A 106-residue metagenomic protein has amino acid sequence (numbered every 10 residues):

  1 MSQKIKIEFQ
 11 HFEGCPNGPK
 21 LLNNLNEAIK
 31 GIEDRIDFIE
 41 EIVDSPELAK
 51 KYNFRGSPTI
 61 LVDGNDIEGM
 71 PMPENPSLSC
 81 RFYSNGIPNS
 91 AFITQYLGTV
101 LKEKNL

Functional and structural regions predicted by a protein language model:
M1-I5, E103-L106: Short, Lys/Arg-enriched, disordered terminal segments
S2-G31: Local sequence-structure signature of Cys/Sec-based thiol-disulfide redox active-site neighborhoods
L22-L25, R55-G56, E74-P76: Short, glycine/charged-enriched secondary-structure capping and boundary segments
D34-P46: Thiol-based oxidoreductase modules, predominantly thioredoxin-like and allied folds used for disulfide exchange
E47-N53: Acidic pyrophosphate-coordinating catalytic loop
N53-V62: Structural micro-motif
N65-K104: Non-catalytic, surface beta->alpha helical segment in thiol-disulfide oxidoreductase systems
